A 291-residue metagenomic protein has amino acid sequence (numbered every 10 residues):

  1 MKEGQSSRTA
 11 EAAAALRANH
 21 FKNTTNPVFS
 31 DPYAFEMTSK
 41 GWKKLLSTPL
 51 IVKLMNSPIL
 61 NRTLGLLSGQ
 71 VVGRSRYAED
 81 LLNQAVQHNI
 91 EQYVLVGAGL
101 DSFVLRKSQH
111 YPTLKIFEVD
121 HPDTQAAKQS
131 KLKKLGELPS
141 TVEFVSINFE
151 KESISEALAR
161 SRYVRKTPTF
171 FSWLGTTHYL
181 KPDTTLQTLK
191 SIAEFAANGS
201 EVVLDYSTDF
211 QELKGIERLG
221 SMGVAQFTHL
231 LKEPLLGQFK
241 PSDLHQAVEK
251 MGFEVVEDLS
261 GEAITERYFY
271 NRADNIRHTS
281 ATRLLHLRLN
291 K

Functional and structural regions predicted by a protein language model:
M1-V94, L100-V145, S153: Rossmann-like AdoMet
V142-F144, S153-E156, Y179-A197: A short, conserved alpha-helix within the catalytic core of class I
I154-R165: Short amphipathic alpha-helix with an adjacent loop that forms part of the alpha/beta core around
Y163-T184: A short SAM/SAH-binding and catalytic strip from SAM-dependent methyltransferases
L189, E194-Q211: Conserved beta-strand signature within the Rossmann-like core of class I S-adenosyl-L-methionine
E217-P234: Short, glycine-/aromatic-enriched active-site segment of Class I SAM-dependent methyltransferases
L235-G261: Short alpha-helix
R267-K291: Core SAM-dependent methyltransferase catalytic element
